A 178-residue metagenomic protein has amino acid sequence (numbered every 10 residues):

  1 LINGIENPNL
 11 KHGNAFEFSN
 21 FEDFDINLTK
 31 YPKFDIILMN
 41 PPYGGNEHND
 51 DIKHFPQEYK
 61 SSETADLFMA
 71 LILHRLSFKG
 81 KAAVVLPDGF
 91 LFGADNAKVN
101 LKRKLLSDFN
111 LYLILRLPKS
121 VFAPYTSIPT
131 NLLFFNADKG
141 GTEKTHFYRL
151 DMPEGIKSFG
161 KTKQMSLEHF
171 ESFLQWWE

Functional and structural regions predicted by a protein language model:
L1-T29: S-adenosyl-L-methionine
F18, F24-E178: A conserved structural/catalytic subdomain of Rossmann-like adenosyl-cofactor enzymes
